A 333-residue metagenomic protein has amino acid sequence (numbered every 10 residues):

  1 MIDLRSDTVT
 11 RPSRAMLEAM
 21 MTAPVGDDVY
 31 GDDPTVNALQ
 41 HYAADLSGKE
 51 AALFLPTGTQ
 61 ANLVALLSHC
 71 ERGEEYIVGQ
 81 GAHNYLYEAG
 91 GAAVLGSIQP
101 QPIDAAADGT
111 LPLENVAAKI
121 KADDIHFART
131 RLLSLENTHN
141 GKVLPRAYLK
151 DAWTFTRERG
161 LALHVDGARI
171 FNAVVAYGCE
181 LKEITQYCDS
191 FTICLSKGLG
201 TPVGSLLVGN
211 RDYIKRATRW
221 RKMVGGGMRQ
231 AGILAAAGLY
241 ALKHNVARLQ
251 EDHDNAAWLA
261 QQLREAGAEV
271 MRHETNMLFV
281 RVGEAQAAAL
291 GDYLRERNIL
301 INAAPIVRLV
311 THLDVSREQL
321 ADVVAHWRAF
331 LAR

Functional and structural regions predicted by a protein language model:
I2-E284, A288-V315, V323-L331: Conserved PLP-enzyme active-site core in the AAT-like
